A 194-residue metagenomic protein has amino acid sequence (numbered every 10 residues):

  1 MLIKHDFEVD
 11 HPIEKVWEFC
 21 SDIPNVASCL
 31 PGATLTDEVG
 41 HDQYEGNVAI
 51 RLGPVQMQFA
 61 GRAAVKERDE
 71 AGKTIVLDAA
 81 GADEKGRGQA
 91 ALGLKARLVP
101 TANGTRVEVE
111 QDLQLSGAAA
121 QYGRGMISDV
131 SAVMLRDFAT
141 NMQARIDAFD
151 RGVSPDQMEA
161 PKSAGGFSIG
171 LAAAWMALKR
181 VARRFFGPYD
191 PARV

Functional and structural regions predicted by a protein language model:
M1-Q43, N47, R51-G53, M158 (+1 more regions): Hydrophobic ligand-binding cavity/cleft-lining segments
L2, P54-A60, Q89-A91: Short, mixed charged/polar active-site loops that provide acid/base catalysis or chelate metal/phosphate cofactors
P12, H41, E70-A71, T101-N103: Short strand-connecting beta-turns/loops that link adjacent beta-strands
V16-W17, V26, V65, V109 (+1 more regions): Hydrophobic pocket/interface hotspot
V26, R51-V55, L115-A118, Y122: Glycine-rich, flexible loop/turn motifs
E38-G81, R193: Glycine-rich portal/gate segments that line the openings of hydrophobic small-molecule binding cavities
R62, E67, V76, G81-V130: Beta-strand/loop substructures that line and gate deep hydrophobic ligand-binding cavities in soluble
A102-R106, D112-V194: Terminal "cap-and-tail" regions of soluble proteins that handle hydrophobic small molecules
